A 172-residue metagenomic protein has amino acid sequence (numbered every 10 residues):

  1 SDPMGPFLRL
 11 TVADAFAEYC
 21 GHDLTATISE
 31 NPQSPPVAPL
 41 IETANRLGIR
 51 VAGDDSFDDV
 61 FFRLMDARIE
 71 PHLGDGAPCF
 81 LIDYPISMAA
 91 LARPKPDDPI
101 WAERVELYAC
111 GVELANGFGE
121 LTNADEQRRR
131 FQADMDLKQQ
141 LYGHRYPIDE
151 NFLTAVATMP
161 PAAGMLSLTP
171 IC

Functional and structural regions predicted by a protein language model:
M4: Generic anion/oxyanion-binding catalytic loop in active/binding sites
F7-C172: A translation/RNA-centric and nucleic-acid-associated enzymatic feature enriched in Class II aminoacyl-tRNA synthetases
